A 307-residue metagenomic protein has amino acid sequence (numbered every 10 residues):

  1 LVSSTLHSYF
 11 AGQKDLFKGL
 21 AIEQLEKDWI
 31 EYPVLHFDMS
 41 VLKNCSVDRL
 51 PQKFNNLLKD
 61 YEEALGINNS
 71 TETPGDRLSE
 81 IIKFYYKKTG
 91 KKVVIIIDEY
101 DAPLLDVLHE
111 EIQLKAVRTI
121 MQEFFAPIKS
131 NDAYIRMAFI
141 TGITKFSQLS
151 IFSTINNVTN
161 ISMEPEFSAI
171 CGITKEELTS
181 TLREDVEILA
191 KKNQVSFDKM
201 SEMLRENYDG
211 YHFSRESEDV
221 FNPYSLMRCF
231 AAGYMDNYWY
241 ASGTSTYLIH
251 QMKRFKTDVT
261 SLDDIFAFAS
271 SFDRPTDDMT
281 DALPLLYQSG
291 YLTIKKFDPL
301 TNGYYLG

Functional and structural regions predicted by a protein language model:
L1-G307: Phosphate-binding site recognition
